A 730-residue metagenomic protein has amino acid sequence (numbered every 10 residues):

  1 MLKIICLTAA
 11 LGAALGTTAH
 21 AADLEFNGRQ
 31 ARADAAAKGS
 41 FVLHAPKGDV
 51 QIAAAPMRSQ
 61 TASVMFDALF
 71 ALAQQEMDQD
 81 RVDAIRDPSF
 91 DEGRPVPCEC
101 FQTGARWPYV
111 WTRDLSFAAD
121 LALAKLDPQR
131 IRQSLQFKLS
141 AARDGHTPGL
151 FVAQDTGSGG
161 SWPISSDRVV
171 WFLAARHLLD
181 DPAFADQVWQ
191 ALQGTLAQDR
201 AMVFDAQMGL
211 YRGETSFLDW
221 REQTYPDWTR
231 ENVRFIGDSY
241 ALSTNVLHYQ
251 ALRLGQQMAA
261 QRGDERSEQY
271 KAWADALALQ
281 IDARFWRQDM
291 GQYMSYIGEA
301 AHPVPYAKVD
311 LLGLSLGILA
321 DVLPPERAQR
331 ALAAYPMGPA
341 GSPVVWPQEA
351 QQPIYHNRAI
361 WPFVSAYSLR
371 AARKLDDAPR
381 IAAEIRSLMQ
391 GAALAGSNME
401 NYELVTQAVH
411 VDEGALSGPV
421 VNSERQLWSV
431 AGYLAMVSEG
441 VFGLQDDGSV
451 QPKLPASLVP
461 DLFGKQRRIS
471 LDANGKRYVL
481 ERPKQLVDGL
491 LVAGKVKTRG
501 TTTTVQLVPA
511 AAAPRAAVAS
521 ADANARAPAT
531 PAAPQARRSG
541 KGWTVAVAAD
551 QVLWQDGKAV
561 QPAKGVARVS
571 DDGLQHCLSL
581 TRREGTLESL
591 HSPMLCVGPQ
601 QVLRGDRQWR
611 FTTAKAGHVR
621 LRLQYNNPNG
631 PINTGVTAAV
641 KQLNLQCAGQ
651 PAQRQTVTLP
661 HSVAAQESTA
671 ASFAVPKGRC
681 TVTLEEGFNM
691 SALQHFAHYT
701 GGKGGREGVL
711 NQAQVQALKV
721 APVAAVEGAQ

Functional and structural regions predicted by a protein language model:
L2-A19: Gram-negative bacterial Sec-dependent N-terminal signal peptides
H20-P108, P182-A185, Q193-A201, Q257-A260 (+3 more regions): Acidic/polar, glycine-enriched structural segments that form the non-catalytic walls/loops of the carbohydrate-binding
Q60-Y109, Q133-S161, F204-S239, L279-W361 (+5 more regions): Extended glycan-interaction surfaces of carbohydrate-active proteins
P108-T215, A241-Y249, A359-I381, I385-R386 (+1 more regions): Aromatic-rich carbohydrate-recognition surfaces in CAZymes
R262-S295, R327-G475: Non-catalytic carbohydrate-binding regions of carbohydrate-active enzymes
R515-A548, G585-Q600: Pro/Thr/Ser/Gly-rich low-complexity, intrinsically disordered linker/stalk tracts
V552-G573: Recognizes extended acidic, P/S/T-rich segments that occur within or adjacent to Ig-like beta-sandwich modules
R568-D572, S579-Q730: Extracytoplasmic
